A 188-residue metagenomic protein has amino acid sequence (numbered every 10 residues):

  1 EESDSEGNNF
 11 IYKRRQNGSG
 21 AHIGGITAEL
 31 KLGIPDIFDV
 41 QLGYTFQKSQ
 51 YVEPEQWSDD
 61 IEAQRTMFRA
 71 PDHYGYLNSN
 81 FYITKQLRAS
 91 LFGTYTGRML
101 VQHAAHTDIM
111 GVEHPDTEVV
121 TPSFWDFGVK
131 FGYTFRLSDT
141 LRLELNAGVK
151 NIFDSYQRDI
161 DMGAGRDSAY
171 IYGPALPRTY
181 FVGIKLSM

Functional and structural regions predicted by a protein language model:
E1-R15, I61-A63, G111-H114, R166-I171: Surface-exposed loop/turn segments flanking beta-strands in extracellular/periplasmic regions
E6-A105, Y156: Gram-negative outer-membrane beta-barrel transporters
R65-M188: Conserved C-terminal beta-signal and adjacent last beta-strands/turns of outer-membrane beta-barrel proteins
